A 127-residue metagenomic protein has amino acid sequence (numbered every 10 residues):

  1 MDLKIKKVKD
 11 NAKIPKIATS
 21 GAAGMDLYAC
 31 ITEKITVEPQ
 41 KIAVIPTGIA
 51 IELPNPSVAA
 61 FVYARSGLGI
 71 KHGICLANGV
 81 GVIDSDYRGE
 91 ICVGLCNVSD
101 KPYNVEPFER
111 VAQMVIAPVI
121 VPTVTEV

Functional and structural regions predicted by a protein language model:
M1-V127: DUTPase catalytic domain/fold
